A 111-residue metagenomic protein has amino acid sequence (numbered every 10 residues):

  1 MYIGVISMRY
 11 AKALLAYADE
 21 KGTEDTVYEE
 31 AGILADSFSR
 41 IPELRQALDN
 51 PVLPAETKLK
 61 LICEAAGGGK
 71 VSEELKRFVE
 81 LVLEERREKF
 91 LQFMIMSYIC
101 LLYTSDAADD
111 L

Functional and structural regions predicted by a protein language model:
M1-S105: Elongated, mostly alpha-helical coiled-coil "stalk/stator" tethers of large membrane protein machines
D106-L111: A short, hydrophobic C-terminal helix/tail in secreted or cell-surface proteins
